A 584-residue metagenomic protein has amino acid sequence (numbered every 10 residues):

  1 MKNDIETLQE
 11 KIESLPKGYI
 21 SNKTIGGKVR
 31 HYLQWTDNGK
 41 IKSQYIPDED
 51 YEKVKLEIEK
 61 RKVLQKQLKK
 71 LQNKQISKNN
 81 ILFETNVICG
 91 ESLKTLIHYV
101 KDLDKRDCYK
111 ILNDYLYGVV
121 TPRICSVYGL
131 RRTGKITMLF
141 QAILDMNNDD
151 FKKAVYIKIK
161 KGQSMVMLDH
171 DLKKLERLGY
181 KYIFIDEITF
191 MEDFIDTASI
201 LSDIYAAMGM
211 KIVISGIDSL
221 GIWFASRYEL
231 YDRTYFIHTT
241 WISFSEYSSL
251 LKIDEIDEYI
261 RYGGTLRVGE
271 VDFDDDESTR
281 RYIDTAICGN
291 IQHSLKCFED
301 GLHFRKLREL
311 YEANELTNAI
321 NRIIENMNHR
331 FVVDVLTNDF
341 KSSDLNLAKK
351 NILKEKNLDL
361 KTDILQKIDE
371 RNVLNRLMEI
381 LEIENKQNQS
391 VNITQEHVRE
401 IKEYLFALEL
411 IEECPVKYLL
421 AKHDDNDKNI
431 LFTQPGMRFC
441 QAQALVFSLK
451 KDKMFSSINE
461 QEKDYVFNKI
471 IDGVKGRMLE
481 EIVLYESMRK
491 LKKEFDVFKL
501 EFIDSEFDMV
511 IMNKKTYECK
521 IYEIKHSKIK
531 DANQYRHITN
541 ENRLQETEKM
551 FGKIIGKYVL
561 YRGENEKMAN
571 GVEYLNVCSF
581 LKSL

Functional and structural regions predicted by a protein language model:
I76-G118: N-terminal pre-Walker A segment at the start of P-loop NTPase domains
T121-F140: Walker A/P-loop nucleotide-binding motif
F151-L178: Short glycine-rich substrate-engagement loop in P-loop NTPases that contacts/grips substrate
D186, G209-D218: Structural recognition of the conserved hydrophobic beta-strand(s) that form the central parallel beta-sheet of P-loop
L220-T234: Short regulatory helix/loop adjacent to the ATP-binding pocket of P-loop NTPases
L295-F507, N513: Accessory nucleic acid-recognition modules appended to NTPase machines
S487, F507-D531, K557: Conserved catalytic cores of phosphodiester-cleaving nucleases, focusing on short active-site segments
I555-L584: Domain-level recognition of nuclease-like catalytic cores that cleave nucleotide substrates
